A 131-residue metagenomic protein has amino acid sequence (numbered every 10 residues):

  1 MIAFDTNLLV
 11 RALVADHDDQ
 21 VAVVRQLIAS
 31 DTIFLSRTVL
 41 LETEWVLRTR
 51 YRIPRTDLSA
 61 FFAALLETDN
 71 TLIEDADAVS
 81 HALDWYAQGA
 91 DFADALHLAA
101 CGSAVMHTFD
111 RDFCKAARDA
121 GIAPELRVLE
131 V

Functional and structural regions predicted by a protein language model:
M1-L35, R50-A60, T68, A123-V131: Short, well-structured N-terminal submotif of metal-dependent ribonuclease cores
T6, A76, F92-L98: Conserved glycosyltransferase catalytic-site signature
L8-L9, E42-V46, F61-A64, H81: A general alpha-helix detector
S30-T32, N70, G102-M106: Short active-site oxyanion
R37, F61-A87: Acidic catalytic patch
V39, A78, H97, D112-F113: Alpha-helix capping/helix-boundary segments
A100-V131: Acidic, PIN/NYN-like endoribonuclease modules and their adjacent C-terminal/linker elements
